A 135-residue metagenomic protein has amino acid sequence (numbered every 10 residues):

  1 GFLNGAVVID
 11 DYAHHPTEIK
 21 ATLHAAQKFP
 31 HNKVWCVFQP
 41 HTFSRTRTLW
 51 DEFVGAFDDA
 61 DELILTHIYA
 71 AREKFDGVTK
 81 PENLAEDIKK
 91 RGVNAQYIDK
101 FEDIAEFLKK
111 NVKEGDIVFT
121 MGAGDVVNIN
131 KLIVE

Functional and structural regions predicted by a protein language model:
G1-E62: Nucleotide phosphate-binding/pyrophosphate-handling subdomain across enzymes that bind or process nucleotide phosphates
Y12-H15, F101, G122: Helix N-cap/beta->alpha junction signal
A21, T48-W50, D76-G77, K109 (+1 more regions): Short amphipathic alpha-helical segments
P40-F43, I68-A71, A123-V126: Short glycine-rich anion-binding loops that position phosphate/pyrophosphate groups of nucleotides and phosphorylated
V54-E114: C-terminal helical cap/extension that packs against the catalytic core of soluble nucleotide-cofactor enzymes
D103-V134: A glycine-rich beta-strand to alpha-helix segment that forms a phosphate/ribose-binding loop at ligand/cofactor sites
